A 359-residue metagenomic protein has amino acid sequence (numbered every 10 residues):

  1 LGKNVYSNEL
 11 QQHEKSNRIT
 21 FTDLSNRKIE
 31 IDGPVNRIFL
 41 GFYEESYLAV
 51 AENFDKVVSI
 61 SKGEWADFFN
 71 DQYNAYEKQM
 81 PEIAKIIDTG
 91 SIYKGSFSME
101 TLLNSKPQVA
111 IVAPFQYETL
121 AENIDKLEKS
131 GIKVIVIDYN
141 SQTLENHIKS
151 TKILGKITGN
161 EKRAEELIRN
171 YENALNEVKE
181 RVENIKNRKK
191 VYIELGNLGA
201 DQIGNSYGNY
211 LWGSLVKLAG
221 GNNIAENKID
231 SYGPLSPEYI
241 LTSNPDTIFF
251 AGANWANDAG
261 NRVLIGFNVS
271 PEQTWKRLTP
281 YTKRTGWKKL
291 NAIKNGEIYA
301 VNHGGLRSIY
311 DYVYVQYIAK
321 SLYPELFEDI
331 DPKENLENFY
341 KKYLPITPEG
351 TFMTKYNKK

Functional and structural regions predicted by a protein language model:
L1-L48, K162-E194, F327-K359: Bacterial Sec-exported substrate-binding components of ABC uptake systems
L24-N26, I86-M99, K228-P237: Short helix-initiation/N-cap motifs at beta->coil->alpha
F39-G41, V58-S61, V109-A113, V134-I137 (+5 more regions): Structural recognition of the beta-strand scaffold that forms the well-ordered cores of secreted hydrolase catalytic
E45-S105, V109-Q116, N123: A short, structured surface patch at a secondary-structure boundary
W65-D71, Y93, Q116-E122, I137-T151 (+1 more regions): Extracytoplasmic ligand-binding site segments that recognize negatively charged/polar headgroups
G90, Q142-K156, E165, R169 (+1 more regions): Structured C-terminal subdomain patch of bacterial secreted/periplasmic proteins
N209-S231: His/Asp/Glu-enriched short active-site or ligand-binding loop at hydrolase and phosphoryl-transfer sites
I224-Y239, N244-V269: Pocket-lining segment of extracytoplasmic ligand-binding domains
